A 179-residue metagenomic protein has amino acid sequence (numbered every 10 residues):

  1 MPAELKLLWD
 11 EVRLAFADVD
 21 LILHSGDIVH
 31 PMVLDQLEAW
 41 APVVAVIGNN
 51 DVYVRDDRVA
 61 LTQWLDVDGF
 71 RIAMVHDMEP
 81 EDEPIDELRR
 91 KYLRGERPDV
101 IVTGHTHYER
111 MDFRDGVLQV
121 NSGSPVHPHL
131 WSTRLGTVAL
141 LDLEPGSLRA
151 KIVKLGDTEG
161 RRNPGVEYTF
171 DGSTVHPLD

Functional and structural regions predicted by a protein language model:
M1-E4, V29-V33, N50-D56, E79-I85 (+2 more regions): Active-site environment of divalent metal-dependent phosphoester hydrolases
M1-V43, V52-A60, G69, R134-L135 (+1 more regions): N-terminal active-site segment of His-dependent metallophosphoesterases
I22, D27, L37, G48 (+4 more regions): Divalent metal-coordination and catalytic microenvironments
V44, E83-K151: Conserved beta-sheet core of the metallophosphoesterase superfamily
V44-R97: Helix-adjacent hinge/juxtasegments
H76-D77, I152-K154: Residue-level recognition of conserved beta-strand positions in structured domain cores
E83-E87, W131, T158-Y168: A short, polar/proline- and glycine-enriched secondary-structure boundary/capping micro-motif
S147-R149, D157, G165-D179: Non-catalytic terminal accessory segments
